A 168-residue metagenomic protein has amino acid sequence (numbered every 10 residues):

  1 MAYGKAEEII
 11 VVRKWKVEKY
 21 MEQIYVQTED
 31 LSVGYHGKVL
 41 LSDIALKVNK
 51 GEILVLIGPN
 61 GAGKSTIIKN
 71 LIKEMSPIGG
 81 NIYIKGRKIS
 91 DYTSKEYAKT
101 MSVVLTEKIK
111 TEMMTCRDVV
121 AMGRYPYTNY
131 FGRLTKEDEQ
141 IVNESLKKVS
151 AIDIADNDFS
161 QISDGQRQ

Functional and structural regions predicted by a protein language model:
V26-T28, L41-D43: Conserved structural motif at the start of ABC-family nucleotide-binding domains
K38-V39, K95: Short coil-to-beta microelement around the adenine-binding A-loop and adjacent beta1/P-loop entry of ABC ATPase
I57-P59: The feature captures the beta-strand-to-loop junction immediately N-terminal to the Walker
I72: Helix-to-loop junction immediately C-terminal to a conserved catalytic motif
G80-K88, Y97: Conserved ABC transporter NBD signature motif
A121, K136-I154: Conserved ABC ATPase "signature" region
G132-L134, D158-Q166: Conserved ABC ATPase signature
